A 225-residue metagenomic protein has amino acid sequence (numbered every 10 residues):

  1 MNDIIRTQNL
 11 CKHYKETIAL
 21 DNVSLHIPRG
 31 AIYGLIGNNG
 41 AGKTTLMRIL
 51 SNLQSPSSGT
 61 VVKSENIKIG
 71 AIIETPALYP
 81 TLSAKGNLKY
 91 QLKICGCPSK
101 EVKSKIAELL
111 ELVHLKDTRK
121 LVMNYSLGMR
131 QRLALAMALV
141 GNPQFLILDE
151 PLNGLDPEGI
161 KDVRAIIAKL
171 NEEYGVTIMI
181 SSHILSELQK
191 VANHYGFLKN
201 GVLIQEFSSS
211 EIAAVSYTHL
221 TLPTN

Functional and structural regions predicted by a protein language model:
S51: Helix-to-loop junction immediately C-terminal to a conserved catalytic motif
K89, K93, K100-D117: Conserved ABC ATPase "signature" region
L146-E150: Catalytic Walker B motif of ABC-type/P-loop ATPase nucleotide-binding domains
T218-T224: Conserved small/polar residues in nucleotide/adenosyl-binding loops
